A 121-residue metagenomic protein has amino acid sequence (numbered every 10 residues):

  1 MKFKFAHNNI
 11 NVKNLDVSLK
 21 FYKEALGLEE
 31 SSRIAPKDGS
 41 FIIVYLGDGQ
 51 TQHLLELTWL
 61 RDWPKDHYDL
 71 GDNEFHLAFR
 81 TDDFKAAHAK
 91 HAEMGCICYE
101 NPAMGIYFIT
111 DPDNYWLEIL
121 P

Functional and structural regions predicted by a protein language model:
M1, R33-I34, I42-Y45, H88-P121: Vicinal oxygen chelate
K2, N9-Q52, F108: Core segments of cupin and vicinal oxygen chelate
F5-H7, D72-H76: Eukaryotic phosphotyrosine signaling hubs
N14-L15, T81-K85: Helix N-cap motif at beta-to-alpha junctions
F21, F84-K90: Short amphipathic alpha-helices within nucleic acid-binding modules
G49-H53, D62-P64, F84-K85: Short, charged/polar surface micro-motifs in flexible loops or helix N-caps
L57-T58, P64-L70: Unchanged
